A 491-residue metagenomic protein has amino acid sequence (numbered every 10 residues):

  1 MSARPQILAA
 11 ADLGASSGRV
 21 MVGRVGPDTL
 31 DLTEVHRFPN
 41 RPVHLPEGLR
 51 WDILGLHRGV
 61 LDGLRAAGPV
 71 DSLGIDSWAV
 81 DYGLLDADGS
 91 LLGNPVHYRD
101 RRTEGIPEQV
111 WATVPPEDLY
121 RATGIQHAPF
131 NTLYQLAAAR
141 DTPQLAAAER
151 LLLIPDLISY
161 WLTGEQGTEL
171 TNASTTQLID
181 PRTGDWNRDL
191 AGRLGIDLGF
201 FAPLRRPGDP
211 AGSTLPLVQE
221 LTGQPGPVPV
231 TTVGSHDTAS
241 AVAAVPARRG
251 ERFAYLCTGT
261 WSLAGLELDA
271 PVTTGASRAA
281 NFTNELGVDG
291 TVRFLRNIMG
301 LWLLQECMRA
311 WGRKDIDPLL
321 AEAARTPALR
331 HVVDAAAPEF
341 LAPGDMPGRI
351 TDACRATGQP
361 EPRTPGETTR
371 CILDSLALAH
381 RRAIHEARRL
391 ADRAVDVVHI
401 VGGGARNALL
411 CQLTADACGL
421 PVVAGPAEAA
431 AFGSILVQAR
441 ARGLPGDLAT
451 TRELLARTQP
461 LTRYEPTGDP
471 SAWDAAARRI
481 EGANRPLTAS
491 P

Functional and structural regions predicted by a protein language model:
M1-G93, R121, A147, P203 (+4 more regions): N-terminal glycine/serine-rich phosphate-binding loop of ATP-dependent small-molecule kinases, especially carbohydrate
S2, A9-A10, W111-T123, Y134-L153 (+11 more regions): Active-site core segments that coordinate phosphate-bearing ligands/cofactors across diverse enzyme families
R4, G14-S16, D71, D76-W78 (+5 more regions): Short, basic and Ser/Thr-rich N-terminal targeting/leader segments
R65, P69-Y98, T123-F130, S159-D180 (+1 more regions): Short beta-strand-loop/turn "lid" adjacent to the catalytic site in phosphate-handling enzymes
V70-W78, R150-L151, P203, L390-G402: Short glycine-rich phosphate-binding loop at a beta-alpha junction
D76-V80, P207-G208, T258-W261, V397-R406: Glycine-rich beta-strand-to-loop/alpha-helix junction loops that act as flexible
V96-P115: Short alpha-helix plus adjacent loop in nuclease-associated cores
